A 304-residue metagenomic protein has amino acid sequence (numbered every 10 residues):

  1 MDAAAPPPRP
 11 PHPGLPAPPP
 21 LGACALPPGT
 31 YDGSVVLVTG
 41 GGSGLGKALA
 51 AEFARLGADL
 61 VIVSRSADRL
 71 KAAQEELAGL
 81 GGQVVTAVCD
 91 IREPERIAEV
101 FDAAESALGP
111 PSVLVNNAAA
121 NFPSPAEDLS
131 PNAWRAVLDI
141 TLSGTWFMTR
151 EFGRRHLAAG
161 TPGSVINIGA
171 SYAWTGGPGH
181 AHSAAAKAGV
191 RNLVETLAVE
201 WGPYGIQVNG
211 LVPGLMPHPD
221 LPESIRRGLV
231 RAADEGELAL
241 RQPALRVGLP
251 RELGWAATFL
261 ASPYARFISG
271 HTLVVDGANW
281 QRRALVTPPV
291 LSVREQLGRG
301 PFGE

Functional and structural regions predicted by a protein language model:
A4-L26, S269-E304: Short C-terminal tail/terminal secondary-structure segment of NAD(P)H-dependent dehydrogenase/reductase domains
V35, G40-G44: Conserved glycine-rich cofactor-binding loop
V115, G202, Q207, I268-G270: Short, small/polar-rich loop/turn modules that mediate ligand/substrate recognition or access, typified
P125-A126, S130-L138, D234, L238: Substrate-binding pocket helix/loop in short-chain dehydrogenase/reductase
T149, A186, V194: Active-site helix of classical SDR
R154, V199-P203, R266: Alpha-helical segment proximal to the catalytic Tyr-Lys
A170: Residue(s) in the substrate-gating loop at a strand-loop-helix junction that position the organic substrate next
